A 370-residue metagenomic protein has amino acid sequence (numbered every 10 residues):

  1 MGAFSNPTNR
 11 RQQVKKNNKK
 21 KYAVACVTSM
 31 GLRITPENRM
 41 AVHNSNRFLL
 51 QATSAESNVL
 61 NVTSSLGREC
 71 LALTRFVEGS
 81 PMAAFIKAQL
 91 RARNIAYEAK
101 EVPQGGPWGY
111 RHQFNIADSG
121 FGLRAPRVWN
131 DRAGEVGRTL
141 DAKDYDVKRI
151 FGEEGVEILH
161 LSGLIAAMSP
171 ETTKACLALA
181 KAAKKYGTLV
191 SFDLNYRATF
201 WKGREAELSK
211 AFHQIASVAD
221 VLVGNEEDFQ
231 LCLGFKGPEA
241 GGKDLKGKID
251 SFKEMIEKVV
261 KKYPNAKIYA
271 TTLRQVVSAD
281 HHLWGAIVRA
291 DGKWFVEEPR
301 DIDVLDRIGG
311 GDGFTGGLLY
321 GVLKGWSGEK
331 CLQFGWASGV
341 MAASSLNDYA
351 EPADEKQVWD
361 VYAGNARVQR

Functional and structural regions predicted by a protein language model:
F4, R10-V42: Positively charged, low-complexity intrinsically disordered leader regions
M40-N61: Short catalytic helix/loop segments, enriched in acidic residues and glycine and frequently bearing histidine
A55-S65, C176-A182: Histidine-anchored nucleotide/phosphate-binding helix
C70, Y97, V190-F192, V223: Hydrophobic beta-strand scaffold residues
C70-G163, V358-R370: Conserved N-terminal subdomain of the carbohydrate kinase-like
K174-G187, K210-V218: Catalytic-core regions built around general acid/base machinery
F200-D291: Conserved phosphate/ATP/ADP-binding segment of small-molecule kinases
A279, W294, E298-G364, V368-R370: Conserved post-catalytic alpha-helical subdomain immediately downstream of the catalytic base and nucleotide-binding
